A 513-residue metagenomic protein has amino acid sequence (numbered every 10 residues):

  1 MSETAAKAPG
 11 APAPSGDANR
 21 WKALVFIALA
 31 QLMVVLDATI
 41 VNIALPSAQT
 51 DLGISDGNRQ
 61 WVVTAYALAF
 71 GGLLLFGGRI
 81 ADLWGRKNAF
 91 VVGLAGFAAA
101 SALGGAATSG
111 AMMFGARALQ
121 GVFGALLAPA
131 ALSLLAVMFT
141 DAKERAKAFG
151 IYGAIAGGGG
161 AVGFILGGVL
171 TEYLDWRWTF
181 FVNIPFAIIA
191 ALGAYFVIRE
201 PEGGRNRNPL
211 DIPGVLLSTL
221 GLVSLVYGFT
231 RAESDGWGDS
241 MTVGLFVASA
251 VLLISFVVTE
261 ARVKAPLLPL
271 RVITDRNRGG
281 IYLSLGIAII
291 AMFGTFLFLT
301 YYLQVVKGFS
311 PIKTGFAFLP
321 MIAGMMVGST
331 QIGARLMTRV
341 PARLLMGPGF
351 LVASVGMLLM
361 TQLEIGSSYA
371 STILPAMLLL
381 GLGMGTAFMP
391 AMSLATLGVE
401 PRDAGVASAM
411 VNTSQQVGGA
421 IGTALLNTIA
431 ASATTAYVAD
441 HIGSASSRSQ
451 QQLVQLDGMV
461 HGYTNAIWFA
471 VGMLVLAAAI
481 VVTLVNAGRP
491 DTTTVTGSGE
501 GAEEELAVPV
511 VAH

Functional and structural regions predicted by a protein language model:
M1-L29, V258, L382, S393 (+2 more regions): Transmembrane-helix exit segments and adjacent C-terminal regions of multi-pass membrane proteins
S2-F196, Q331, V340, T361: Transmembrane-helix bundle of Major Facilitator Superfamily
P14, A191-T219, A261-R276, T338 (+2 more regions): Flexible interhelical linker loops that connect adjacent transmembrane helices in multi-pass membrane transporters
W21-A69, D175, P213, Y227 (+3 more regions): Transmembrane core module of solute transporters
A48-Q49, I80-A81, L166-L174, F229 (+4 more regions): Interfacial helix-cap and linker-helix signal at transmembrane-aqueous boundaries of multi-pass secondary transporters
W84-L94, T108-G115, L127-A131, M138-G150 (+2 more regions): C-terminal module of multi-pass small-molecule transporters
L132, I184-G203, T219-R231, A248-V263 (+1 more regions): C-terminal membrane-cytosol helix-exit motif in multi-pass small-molecule transporters
E172-I184, T230-T242, S310, S432-V471: A membrane-interface helix-boundary motif in multi-pass transporters
